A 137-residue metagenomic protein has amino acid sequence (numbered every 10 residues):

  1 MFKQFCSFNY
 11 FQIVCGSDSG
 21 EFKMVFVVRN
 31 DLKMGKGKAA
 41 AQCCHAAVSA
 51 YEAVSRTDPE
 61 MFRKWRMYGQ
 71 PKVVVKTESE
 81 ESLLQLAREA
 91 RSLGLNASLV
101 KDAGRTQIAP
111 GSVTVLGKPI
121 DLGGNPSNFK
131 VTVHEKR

Functional and structural regions predicted by a protein language model:
M1-N9: Terminal signal-anchor or tail-anchor transmembrane helices that tether membrane-associated enzymes to cellular
F2-K3, V25-V27, Y68-E78, Q85 (+1 more regions): Short basic, glycine-rich beta-strand/loop surfaces that mediate nucleic-acid
N9-I13, P59-E60: Glycine-rich, charged/polar anion/phosphate-binding loops that engage phosphate groups from diverse ligands
V14-T57, R66: Glycine- and Gly-Pro-enriched alpha-helical subdomains that act as flexible, kink-prone "lid/hinge" or packing modules
C15, R63, T106: Short, flexible, glycine/charge-rich loop motifs used to bind or transfer phosphoryl groups or to couple energy/partner
A39, C43, A50, D58 (+3 more regions): Amphipathic alpha-helical interface surfaces
S49-K72, K76-E80, S92: Compact, glycine-rich, soluble single-domain proteins
